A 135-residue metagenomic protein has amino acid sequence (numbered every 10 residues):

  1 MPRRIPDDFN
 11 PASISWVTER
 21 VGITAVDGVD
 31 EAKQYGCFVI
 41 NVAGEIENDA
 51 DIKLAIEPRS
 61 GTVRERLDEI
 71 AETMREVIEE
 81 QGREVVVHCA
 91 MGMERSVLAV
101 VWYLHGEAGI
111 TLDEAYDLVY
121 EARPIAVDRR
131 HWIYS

Functional and structural regions predicted by a protein language model:
R3-V87, H105-S135: Cysteine-based protein phosphatase catalytic domain of the PTP/DSP
G82-V101: A phosphate-binding catalytic loop at a beta-strand-loop-alpha-helix junction that coordinates phosphoryl groups
